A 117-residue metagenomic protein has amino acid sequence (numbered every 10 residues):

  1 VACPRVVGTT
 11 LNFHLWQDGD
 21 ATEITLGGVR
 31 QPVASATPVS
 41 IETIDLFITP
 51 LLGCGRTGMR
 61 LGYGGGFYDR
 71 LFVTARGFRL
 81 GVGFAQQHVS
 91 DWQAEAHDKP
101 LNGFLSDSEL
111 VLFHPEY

Functional and structural regions predicted by a protein language model:
V1-I41, L80-A94, K99-L101: Extended, well-folded interaction surfaces typified by the phenylalanyl-tRNA synthetase beta subunit core
A2, I48, F78-V82, G103-L105 (+1 more regions): Hydrophobic/aromatic beta-strand patches that form the interior of the parallel beta-sheet core in alpha/beta enzyme
P32, P50-L52, F84-A85, D107-S108: Fold-independent oxyanion-binding glycine-rich loops and adjacent beta-strand/coil segments at enzyme active sites
S35-I44, L101-Y117: A charged, well-structured terminal subsegment
T43-V82: Active-site beta-strand/loop microenvironment that shapes enzyme catalytic pockets
R56-G58, R70, H88-W92, L112-H114: Short active-site-adjacent structural elements
